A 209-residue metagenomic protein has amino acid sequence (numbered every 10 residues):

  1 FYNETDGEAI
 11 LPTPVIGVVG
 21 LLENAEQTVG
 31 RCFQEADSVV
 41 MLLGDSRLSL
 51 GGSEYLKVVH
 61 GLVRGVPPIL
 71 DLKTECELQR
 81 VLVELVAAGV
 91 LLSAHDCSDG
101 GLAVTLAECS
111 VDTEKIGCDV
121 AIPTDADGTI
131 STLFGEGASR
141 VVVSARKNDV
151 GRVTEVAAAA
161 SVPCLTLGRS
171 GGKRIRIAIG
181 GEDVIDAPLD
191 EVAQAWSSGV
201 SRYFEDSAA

Functional and structural regions predicted by a protein language model:
F1-G51, T166-R169: Glycine-rich anion-binding loops of enzyme active sites
F1-V15, R64, Q79, V86-A209: Glycine-/charge-enriched secondary-structure boundary and capping motifs
T13, E54-I69: Gly-rich Lys/Arg/Thr-decorated short loops/hinges at beta-loop-alpha junctions or inter-strand turns that position
R31, L56-K57, E108-C109: Short, glycine/charged-enriched secondary-structure capping and boundary segments
C32, D71, H95: Glycine- and other small-residue-rich loops at beta-strand/loop junctions that grip anionic moieties
G51-G52, V153: Short glycine-/acidic-enriched loop or helix-start segments at secondary-structure transitions that form or flank
I69-E84: Structured alpha-helical segments in the cores of large, soluble enzyme domains
